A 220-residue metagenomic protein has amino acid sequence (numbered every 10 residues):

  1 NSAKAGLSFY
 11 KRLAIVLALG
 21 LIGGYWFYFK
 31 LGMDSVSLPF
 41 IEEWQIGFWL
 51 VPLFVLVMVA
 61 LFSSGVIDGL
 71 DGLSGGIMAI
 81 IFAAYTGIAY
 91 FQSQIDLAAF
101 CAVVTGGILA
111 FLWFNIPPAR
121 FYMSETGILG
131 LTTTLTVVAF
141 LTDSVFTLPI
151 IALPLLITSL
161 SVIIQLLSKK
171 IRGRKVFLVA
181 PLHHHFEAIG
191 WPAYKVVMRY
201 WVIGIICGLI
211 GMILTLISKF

Functional and structural regions predicted by a protein language model:
N1, L31-E43, K219-F220: Membrane-interface helix termini and inter-helical loops of multi-pass transporters
N1-A14: Membrane-interfacial loop-to-helix junctions in multi-pass inner-membrane proteins
L13, L17-F29: Mid-bilayer segments of alpha-helical transmembrane spans in multi-pass integral membrane proteins that mediate
F27-F29, I46-F220: Alpha-helical transmembrane segments
